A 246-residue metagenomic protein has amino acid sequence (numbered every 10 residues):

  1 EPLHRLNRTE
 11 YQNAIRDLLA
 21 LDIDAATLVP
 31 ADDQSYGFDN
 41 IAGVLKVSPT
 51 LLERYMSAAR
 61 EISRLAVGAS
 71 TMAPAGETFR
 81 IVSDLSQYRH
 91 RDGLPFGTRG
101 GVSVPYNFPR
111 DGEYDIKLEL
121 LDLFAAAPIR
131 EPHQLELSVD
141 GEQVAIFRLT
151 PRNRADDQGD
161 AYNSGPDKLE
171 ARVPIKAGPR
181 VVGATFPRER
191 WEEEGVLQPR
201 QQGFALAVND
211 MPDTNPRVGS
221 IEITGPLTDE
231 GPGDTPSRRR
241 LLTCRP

Functional and structural regions predicted by a protein language model:
E1-P246: Low-complexity, glycine/serine/threonine/alanine-rich intrinsically disordered linker and propeptide segments
